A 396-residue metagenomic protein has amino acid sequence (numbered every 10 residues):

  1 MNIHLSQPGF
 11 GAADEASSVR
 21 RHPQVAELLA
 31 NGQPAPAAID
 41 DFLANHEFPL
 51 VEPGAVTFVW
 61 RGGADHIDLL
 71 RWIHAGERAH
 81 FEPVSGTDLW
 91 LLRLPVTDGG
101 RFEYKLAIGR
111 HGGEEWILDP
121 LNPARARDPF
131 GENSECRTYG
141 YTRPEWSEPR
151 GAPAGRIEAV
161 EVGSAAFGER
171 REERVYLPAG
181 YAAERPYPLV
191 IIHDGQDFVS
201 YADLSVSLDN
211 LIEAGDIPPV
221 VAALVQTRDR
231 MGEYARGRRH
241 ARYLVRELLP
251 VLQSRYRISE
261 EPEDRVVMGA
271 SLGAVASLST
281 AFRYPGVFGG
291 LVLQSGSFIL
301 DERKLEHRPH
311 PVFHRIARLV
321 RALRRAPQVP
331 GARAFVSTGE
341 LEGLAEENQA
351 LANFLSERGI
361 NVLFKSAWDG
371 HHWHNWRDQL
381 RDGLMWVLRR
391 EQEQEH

Functional and structural regions predicted by a protein language model:
N2-R78, V84-H396: Non-catalytic cap/lid and distal C-terminal segments of serine-dependent acyl enzymes
